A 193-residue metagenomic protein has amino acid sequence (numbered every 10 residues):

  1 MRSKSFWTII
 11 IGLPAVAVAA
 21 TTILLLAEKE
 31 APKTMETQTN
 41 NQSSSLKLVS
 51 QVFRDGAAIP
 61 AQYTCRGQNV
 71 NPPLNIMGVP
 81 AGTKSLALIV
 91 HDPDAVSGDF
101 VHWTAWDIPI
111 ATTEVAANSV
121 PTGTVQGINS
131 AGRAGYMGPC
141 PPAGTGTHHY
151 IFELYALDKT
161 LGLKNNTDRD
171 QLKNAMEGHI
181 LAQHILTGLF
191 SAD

Functional and structural regions predicted by a protein language model:
K4-D193: N-terminus-centered regions that define maturation/targeting leaders and the start of the first functional domain
